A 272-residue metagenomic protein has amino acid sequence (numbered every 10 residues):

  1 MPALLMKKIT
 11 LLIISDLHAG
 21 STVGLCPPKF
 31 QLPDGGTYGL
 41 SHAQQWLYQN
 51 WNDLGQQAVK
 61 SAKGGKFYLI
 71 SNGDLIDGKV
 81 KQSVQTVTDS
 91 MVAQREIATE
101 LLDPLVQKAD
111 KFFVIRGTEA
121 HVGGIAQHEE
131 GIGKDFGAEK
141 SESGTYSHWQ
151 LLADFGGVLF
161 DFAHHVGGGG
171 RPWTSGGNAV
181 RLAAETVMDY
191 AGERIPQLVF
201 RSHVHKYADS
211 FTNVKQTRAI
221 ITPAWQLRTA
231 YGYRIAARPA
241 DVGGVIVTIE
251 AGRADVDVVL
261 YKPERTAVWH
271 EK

Functional and structural regions predicted by a protein language model:
M1-A93: N-terminal active-site segment of His-dependent metallophosphoesterases
A3-L12, L152-D161, V214-T217: Beta-strand-turn-beta hairpins that frame and shape the catalytic cleft of phosphate-ester-processing enzymes
L11-I13, L69-S71, V114, D161 (+1 more regions): Residue-level marker for buried hydrophobic side chains located in beta-strands that build the well-ordered beta-sheet
I14-H18, G73-I76, G117-A120, H165-G167 (+2 more regions): Active-site metal-binding loops of divalent metal-dependent hydrolases
Y48, I76-G144: Active-site neighborhood of divalent metal-dependent phosphoester bond hydrolases
Q57-F67, E100-F113, E193-I195, E250-G252: A structural motif corresponding to the C-terminal end of an alpha-helix and its immediate exit/capping segment
L159-D161, V166-V258: Conserved beta-sheet core of the metallophosphoesterase superfamily
A251-K272: A short C-terminal boundary segment appended to hydrolase-like catalytic domains
